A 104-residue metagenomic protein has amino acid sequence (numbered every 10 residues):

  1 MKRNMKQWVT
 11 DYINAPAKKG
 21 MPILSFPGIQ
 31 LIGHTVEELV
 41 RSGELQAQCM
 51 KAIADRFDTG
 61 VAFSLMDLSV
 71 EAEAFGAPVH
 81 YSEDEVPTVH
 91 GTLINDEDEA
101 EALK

Functional and structural regions predicted by a protein language model:
M1-A77, Y81: N-terminal basic, low-complexity leaders that serve as flexible interaction/assembly modules and, when applicable, as
A77-K104: Active-site-proximal, glycine-rich beta->alpha crossover segments in alpha/beta enzymes that shape flexible
